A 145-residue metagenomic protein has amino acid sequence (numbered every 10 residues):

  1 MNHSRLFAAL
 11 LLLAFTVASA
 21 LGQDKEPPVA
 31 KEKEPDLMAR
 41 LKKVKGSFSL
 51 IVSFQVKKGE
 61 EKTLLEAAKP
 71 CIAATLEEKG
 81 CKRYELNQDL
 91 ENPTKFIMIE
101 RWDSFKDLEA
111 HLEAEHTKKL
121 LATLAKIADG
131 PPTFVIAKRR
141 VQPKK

Functional and structural regions predicted by a protein language model:
M1-A8: Bacterial N-terminal signal peptides that target proteins for export
A8-A18: Bacterial N-terminal signal peptides
Q23-S47, L86-E91, L120-K145: Glycine-rich beta-strand-turn "strand-cap" elements at beta-sheet edges
A39, I72-I97: Short, glycine- and small/hydrophobic-rich beta-strand elements in well-ordered beta-sheets
F48-Q55, E85-L112: Short, well-ordered beta-strand segments in beta-rich or mixed alpha/beta enzyme and ligand-binding folds
K58-R83, H116-L120: Short amphipathic alpha-helical segments
L76-K79, L112, L124, A128-P131: Sec/Tat-exported extracytoplasmic proteins
